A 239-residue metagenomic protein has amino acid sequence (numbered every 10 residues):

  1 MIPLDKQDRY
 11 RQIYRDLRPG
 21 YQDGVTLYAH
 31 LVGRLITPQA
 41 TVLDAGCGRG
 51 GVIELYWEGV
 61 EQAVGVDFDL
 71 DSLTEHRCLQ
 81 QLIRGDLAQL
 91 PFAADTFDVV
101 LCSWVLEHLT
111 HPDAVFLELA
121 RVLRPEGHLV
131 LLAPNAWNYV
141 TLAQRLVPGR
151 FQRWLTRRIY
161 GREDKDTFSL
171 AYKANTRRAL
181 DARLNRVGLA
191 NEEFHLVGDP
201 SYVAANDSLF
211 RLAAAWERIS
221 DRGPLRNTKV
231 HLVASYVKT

Functional and structural regions predicted by a protein language model:
M1-Q89, A93, V99-L101, F116 (+1 more regions): Conserved N-terminal segment of class I S-adenosyl-L-methionine
T37, L109-T110, L123-P125: Helix-to-beta-strand junctions that scaffold the AdoMet/dcAdoMet cofactor pocket in Class I SAM-dependent enzymes
T41, E126-H128: Short glycine-centered segments of the SAM/dcSAM-binding site in methyltransferase folds
D69, V105, V197-G198: Residue-level "edge-of-site" marker
Q89, E107, N138: Active-site micro-motifs of SAM-dependent methyltransferase domains
P91-A93, T110, T176: GHKL-family ATP-binding catalytic core of two-component histidine kinases
V99-T110: A short SAM/SAH-binding and catalytic strip from SAM-dependent methyltransferases
D113-E118, H128-V237: S-adenosyl-L-methionine-dependent methyltransferase catalytic module, highlighting the catalytic core
